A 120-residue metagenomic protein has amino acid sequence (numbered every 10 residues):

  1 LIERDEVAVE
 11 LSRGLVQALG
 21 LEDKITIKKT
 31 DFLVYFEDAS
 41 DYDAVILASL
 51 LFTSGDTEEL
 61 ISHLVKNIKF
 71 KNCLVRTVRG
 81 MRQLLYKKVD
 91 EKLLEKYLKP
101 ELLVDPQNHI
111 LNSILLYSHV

Functional and structural regions predicted by a protein language model:
L1-E3: Conserved SAM-binding motif I beta-strand of class I
D5-V7: Conserved SAM/SAH-binding beta-strand->alpha-helix loop
S12-R13: Conserved SAM-binding loop
V16: Conserved hydrophobic residues forming the short capping helix/wall of the S-adenosyl-L-methionine
L21-F32: Conserved SAM-binding strand-loop segment of SAM-dependent methyltransferases
V34-A39, S54: Short conserved loop adjoining the S-adenosyl-L-methionine
Y42-T57: A short SAM/SAH-binding and catalytic strip from SAM-dependent methyltransferases
T57-L111, S118: C-terminal substrate-binding/active-site "lid" region of AdoMet-derived donor-dependent transferases
